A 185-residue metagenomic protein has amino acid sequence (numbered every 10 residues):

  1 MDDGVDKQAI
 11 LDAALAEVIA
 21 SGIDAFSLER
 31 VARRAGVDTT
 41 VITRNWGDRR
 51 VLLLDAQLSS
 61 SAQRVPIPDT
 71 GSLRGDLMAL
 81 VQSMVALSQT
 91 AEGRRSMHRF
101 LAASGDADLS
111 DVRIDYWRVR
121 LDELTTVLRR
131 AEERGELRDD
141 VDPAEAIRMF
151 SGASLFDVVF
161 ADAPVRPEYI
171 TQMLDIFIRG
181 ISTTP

Functional and structural regions predicted by a protein language model:
M1-V5, P185: N-terminal intrinsically disordered/low-complexity leader segments
A9, A13, E17-V51, D55: Helix-turn-helix
V51, A56-Q57, S88-I114: Amphipathic alpha-helical segments used for helix-helix packing
Q57-R64: Short, basic, alpha-helical segments at the C-terminal edge of helix-turn-helix-like DNA-binding modules
V65-R94: Hydrophobic alpha-helical connector segments
A79, D122-E133, F160-P185: C-terminal peripheral helix-coil segments that are non-catalytic and often amphipathic
A102, R138-F160, E168-R179: Hydrophobic alpha-helical segments that form the core of small-molecule binding pockets and/or dimer interfaces
D108-E133, A144: Amphipathic alpha-helical packing segments from all-alpha helical-bundle domains
